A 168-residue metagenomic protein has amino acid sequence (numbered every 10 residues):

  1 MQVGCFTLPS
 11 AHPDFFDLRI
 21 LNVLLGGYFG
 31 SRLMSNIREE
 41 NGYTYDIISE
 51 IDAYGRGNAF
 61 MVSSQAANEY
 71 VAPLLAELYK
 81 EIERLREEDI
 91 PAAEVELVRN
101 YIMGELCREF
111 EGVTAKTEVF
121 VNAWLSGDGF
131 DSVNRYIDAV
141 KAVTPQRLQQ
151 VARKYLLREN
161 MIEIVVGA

Functional and structural regions predicted by a protein language model:
M1-G30: His/Glu-based metal-binding/catalytic segments typifying zinc-dependent metallopeptidases
Q2-L8, R38-E87, A92-A142, N160-G167: M16 family metallopeptidases and their MPP-like homologs
M34-S35: Phosphate-proximal small/polar/acidic motifs at interfaces that engage nucleotide phosphates, polyphosphates
Q149-V165: Bilobed periplasmic-binding protein-like "clamshell/Venus-flytrap" ligand-binding domains
